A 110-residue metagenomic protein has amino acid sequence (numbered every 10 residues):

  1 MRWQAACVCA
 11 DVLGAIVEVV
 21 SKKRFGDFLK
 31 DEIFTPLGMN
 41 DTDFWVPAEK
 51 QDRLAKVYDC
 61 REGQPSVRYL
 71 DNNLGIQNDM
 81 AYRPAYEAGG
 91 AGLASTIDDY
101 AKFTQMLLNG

Functional and structural regions predicted by a protein language model:
M1-G110: Short, surface-exposed loop or secondary-structure junction motifs that flank catalytic or metal-binding residues
